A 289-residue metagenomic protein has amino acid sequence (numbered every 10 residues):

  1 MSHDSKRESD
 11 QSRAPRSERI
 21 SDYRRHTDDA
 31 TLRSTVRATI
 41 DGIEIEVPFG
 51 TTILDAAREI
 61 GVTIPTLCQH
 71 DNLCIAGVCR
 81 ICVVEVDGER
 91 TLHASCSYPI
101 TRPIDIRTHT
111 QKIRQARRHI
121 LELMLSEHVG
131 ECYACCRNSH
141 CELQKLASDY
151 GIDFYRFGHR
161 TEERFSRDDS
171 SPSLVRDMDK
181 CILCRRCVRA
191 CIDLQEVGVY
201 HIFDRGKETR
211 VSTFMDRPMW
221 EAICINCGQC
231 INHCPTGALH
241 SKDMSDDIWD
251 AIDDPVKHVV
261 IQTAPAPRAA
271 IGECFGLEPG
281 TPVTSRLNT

Functional and structural regions predicted by a protein language model:
S2, V36, E44-H109, I113-Q115 (+2 more regions): Iron-sulfur-associated redox domains of electron-transfer enzymes in respiratory and anaerobic energy metabolism
S2-D4, E8-H26, R80-N226, N232 (+1 more regions): Fe-S ferredoxin-like electron-transfer domains and their immediately adjacent linker/connector regions across
S17, L32, V62-I64: Cysteine-rich modules of extracellular adhesion/ECM and protease-associated proteins
D29-I43: Eukaryote-biased recognition of intrinsically disordered, low-complexity regulatory segments
D41, F49, A76, R205 (+2 more regions): Short glycine-rich loop/turn motifs that provide flexible caps or phosphate-binding loops at active sites
D41-I43, F214-D216, A266: Short strand-loop junctions, especially beta-strand C-caps/beta-turns that link beta-sheets to coils or alpha-helices
D41-I43, V175-D177, E278: Extended, non-catalytic structural segments that build the interaction scaffolds of large macromolecular assemblies
